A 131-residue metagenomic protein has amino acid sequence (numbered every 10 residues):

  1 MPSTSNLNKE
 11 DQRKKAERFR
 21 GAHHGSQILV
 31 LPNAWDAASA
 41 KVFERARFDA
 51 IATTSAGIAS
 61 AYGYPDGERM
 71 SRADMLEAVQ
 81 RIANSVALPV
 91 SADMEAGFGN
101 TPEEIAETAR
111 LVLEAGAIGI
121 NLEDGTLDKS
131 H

Functional and structural regions predicted by a protein language model:
M1-N33, A37, K41-R45: N-terminal amphipathic alpha-helix/helix-capping segment at the start of soluble metabolic enzymes
D11-E17, G25, Y64-A92, A115: Alpha-helix-loop-beta-strand connector modules within alpha/beta enzyme cores
L29-L31, D49-A50, P89-S91, G119-N121: Structural preference for beta-strand elements that scaffold enzyme active sites
P32-A37, R69-E77, A96-A115: Glycine-rich anion/phosphate-binding loops
A37-G57, G116: Catalytic domains of carbohydrate-active enzymes, especially glycoside hydrolases
A50-L76, A96-P102, I120-H131: Glycine-rich, proline-tolerant flexible connector loops at the mouths of alpha/beta enzymes
